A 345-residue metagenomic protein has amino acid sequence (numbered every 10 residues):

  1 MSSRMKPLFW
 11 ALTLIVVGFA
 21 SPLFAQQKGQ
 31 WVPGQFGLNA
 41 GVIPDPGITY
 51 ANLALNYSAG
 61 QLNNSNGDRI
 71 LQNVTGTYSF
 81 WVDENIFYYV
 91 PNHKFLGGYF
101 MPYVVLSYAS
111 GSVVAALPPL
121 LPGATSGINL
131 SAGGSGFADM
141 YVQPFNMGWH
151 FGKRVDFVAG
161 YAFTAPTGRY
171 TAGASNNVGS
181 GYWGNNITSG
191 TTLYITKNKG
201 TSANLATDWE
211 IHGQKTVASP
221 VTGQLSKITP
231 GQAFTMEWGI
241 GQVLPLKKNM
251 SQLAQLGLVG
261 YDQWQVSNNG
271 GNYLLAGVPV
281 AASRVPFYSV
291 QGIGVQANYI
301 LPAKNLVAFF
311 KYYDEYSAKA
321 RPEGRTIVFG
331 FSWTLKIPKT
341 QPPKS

Functional and structural regions predicted by a protein language model:
F19-A25: Sec/Tat signal peptide C-region and signal peptidase I cleavage site
A25-Q27, A40-G47, A59, P91-F100 (+7 more regions): Short loop/turn motifs that connect adjacent beta-strands in outer-membrane beta-barrel proteins
Q27-G29, Y57-V82, P119-G133, S175-N177: Surface-exposed strand-loop-strand hairpins of Gram-negative outer-membrane beta-barrel proteins
Q30, R69-I70, T216-S345: Outer membrane beta-barrel transmembrane domains
L38-A40, N52, E84-P91, V142-M147 (+7 more regions): Residues on the lipid-exposed face of transmembrane beta-strands in outer-membrane beta-barrel proteins
I48-Y50, G98-L106, V155-Y161, N185 (+6 more regions): Transmembrane beta-strands of outer-membrane beta-barrel proteins
A54-G60, L106-S112, F163-R169, T207-G213 (+4 more regions): Transmembrane beta-strands of outer-membrane beta-barrel pores
T77-D83, G134-Y141, G179-N185, I228-M236 (+2 more regions): Residues that define the transmembrane beta-barrel architecture of outer-membrane proteins
